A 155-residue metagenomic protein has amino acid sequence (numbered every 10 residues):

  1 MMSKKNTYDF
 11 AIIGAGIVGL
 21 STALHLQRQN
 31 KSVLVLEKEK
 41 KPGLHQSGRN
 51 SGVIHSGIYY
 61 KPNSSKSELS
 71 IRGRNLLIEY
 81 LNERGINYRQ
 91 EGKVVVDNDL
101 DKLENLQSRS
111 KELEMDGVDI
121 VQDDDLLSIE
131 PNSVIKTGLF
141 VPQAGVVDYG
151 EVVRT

Functional and structural regions predicted by a protein language model:
M1-T7: A short, basic/flexible loop-to-alpha-helix module at the beginning of a structural domain
Y8-V35: N-terminal Rossmann-like FAD-binding beta1-loop-alpha1 element of flavoenzymes
Q27-R49: Glycine-rich FAD pyrophosphate-binding loop
H45, G57, I129: Residues that scaffold the ATP/ADP-binding catalytic core of kinase and kinase-like folds
G52-D125, I135: Dinucleotide-binding Rossmann-like beta1-alpha1 core, especially the glycine-rich loop that anchors the ADP
D123-I129, G145: A conserved short coil-to-beta-strand element within the FAD-binding core of flavoproteins
L139-T155: Helical element adjacent to the flavin cofactor pocket in flavoenzyme catalytic cores
